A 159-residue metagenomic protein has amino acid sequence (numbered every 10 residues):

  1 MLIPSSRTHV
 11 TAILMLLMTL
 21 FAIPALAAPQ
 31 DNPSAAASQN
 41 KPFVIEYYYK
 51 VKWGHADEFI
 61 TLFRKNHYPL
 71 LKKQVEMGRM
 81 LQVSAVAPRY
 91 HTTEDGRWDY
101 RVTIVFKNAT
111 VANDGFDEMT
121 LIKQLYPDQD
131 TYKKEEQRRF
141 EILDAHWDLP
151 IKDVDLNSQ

Functional and structural regions predicted by a protein language model:
M1-M15: Bacterial N-terminal signal peptides that target proteins for export
A12-P24: Bacterial N-terminal signal peptides
P29-S34, S38, K73-L81, D95-R97 (+1 more regions): An amphipathic, aromatic/His-enriched active-site/gating alpha helix that lines ligand/cofactor pockets
Q39-G54: Acidic/histidine-rich, surface-exposed loop or edge segments in extracytoplasmic proteins
G54-E58, K107-T110: A generic structural signal for alpha-helix starts
H55-Q82: Short amphipathic alpha-helical segments
V86-H91: A cross-kingdom feature marking solvent-exposed beta-strand/loop segments within repeated, beta-rich binding/scaffold
S158-Q159: Short, solvent-exposed mixed-charge patches
